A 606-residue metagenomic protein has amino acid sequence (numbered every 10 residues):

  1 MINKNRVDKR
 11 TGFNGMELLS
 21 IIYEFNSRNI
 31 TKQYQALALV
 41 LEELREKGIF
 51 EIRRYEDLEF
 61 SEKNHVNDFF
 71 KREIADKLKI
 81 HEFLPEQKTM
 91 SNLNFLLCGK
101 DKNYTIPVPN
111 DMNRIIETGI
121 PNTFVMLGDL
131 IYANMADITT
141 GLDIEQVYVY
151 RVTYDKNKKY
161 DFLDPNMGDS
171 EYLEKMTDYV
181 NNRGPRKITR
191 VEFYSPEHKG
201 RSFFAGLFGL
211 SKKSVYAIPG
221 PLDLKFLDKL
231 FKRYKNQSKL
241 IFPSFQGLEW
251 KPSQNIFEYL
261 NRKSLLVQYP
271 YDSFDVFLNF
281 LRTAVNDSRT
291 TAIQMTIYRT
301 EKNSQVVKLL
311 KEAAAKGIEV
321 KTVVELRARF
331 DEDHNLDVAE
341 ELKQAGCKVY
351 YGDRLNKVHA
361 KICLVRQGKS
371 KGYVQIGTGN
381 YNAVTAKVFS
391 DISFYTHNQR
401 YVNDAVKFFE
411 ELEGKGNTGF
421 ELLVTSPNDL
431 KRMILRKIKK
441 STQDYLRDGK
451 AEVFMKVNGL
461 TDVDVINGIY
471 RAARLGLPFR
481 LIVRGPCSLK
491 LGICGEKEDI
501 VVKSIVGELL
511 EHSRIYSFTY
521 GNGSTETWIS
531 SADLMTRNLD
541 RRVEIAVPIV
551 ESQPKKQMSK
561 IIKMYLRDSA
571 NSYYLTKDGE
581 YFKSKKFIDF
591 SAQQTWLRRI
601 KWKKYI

Functional and structural regions predicted by a protein language model:
M1-V453, R471, L475, G485-I606: N-terminal localization/anchoring segments of enzymes in phospholipid and broader phosphate metabolism
K199, V463-D464: Short alpha-helical
V465, I469-R471: Polyanion-binding catalytic cores of nucleic-acid enzymes and NTP/SAM-utilizing transferases
